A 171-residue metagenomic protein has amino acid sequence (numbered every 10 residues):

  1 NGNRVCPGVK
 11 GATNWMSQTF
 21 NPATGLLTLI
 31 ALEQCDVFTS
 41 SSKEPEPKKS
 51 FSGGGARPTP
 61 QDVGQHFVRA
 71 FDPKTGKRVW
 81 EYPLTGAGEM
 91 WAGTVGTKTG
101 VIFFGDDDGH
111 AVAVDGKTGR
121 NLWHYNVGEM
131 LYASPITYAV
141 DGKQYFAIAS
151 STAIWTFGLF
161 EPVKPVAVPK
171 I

Functional and structural regions predicted by a protein language model:
N1-R4, Q34-M90, V95-I171: Extracytoplasmic/lumenal domain signature
R4-T19, G93: Signature of short aromatic-glycine-proline-rich micro-motifs recurring in repeat-based ectodomains
A12-P45: Glycine-rich, aromatic-lined ligand/substrate-binding cores of catalytic and carbohydrate-binding domains
